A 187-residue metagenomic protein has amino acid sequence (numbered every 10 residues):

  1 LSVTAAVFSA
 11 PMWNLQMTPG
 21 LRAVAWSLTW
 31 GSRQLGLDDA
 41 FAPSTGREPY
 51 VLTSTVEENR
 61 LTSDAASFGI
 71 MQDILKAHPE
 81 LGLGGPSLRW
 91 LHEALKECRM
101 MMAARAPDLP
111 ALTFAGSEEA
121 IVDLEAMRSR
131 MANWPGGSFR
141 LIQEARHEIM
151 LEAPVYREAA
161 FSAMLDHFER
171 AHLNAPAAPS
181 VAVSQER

Functional and structural regions predicted by a protein language model:
L1-G82: Alpha/beta-hydrolase-fold enzymes
V7, L112-F114, R140: Hydrophobic/aromatic beta-strand patches that form the interior of the parallel beta-sheet core in alpha/beta enzyme
L21, D123-M127, A153-P154, F161: Conserved strand-to-helix beginnings and helix N-cap segments that scaffold or border functional pockets
G82-A104: Active-site nucleophile elbow and catalytic-triad environment of alpha/beta-hydrolase enzymes
P107, T113-A115, E119: Short beta-strand/loop motif that positions the catalytic acidic residue of the alpha/beta-hydrolase fold
L124-S138: Active-site-adjacent alpha-helix of alpha/beta-hydrolase-fold enzymes
S138-R187: Catalytic active-site module of serine/aspartate enzymes centered on a nucleophile-bearing elbow/loop
